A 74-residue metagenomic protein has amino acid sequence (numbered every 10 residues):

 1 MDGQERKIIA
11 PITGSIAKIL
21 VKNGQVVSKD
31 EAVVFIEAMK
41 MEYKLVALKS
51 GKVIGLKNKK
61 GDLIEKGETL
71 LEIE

Functional and structural regions predicted by a protein language model:
M1-S15, A32-L48: Short beta-strand-turn/beta-hairpin segments enriched in glycine/proline and small hydrophobics that form edge-strand
P11-I12, A17-K22, V26, G55-N58: Short histidine-centered loop motifs in beta-beta connectors
G24-V33, G61-L70: A structural signal for short beta-strand/turn segments enriched in small hydrophobics and glycine
I73-E74: Short C-terminal tail/terminal secondary-structure segment of NAD(P)H-dependent dehydrogenase/reductase domains
